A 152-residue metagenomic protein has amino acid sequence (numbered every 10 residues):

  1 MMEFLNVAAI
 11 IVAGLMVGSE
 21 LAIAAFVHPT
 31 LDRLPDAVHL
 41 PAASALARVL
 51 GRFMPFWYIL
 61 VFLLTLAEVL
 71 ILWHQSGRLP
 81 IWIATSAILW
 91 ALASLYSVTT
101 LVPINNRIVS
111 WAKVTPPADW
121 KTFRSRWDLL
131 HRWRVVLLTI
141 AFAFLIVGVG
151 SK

Functional and structural regions predicted by a protein language model:
M2-G14, I71, S76-L92: Interfacial segments of alpha-helical transmembrane regions
F4-V7, A13-V61, N105-S125: Interfacial loop at the N-terminal end of multi-pass membrane proteins
H28, D32, W73-G77, V102 (+2 more regions): Transmembrane helix-loop junctions in multipass membrane proteins, especially transporters and channels
W57-E68, V135-F142: Core segments of transmembrane alpha-helices that mediate helix-helix packing or line hydrophobic substrate/ligand
A91-T99: Mid-bilayer segments of alpha-helical transmembrane spans in multi-pass integral membrane proteins that mediate
L145-K152: Juxtamembrane boundary at the C-terminal end of a transmembrane helix
